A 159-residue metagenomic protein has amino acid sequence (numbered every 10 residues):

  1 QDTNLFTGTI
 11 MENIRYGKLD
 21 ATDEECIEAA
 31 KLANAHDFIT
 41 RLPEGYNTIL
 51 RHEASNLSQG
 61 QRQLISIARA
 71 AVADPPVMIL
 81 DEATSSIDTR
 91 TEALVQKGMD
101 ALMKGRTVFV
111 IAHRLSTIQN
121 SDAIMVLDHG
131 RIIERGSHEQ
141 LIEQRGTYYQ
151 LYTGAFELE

Functional and structural regions predicted by a protein language model:
D2, I10-R15, D20, I27-A35 (+1 more regions): ABC-family ATPase nucleotide-binding domain "signature/switch" substructure
T7: The conserved phosphate-sensing helix
I39: Nucleotide-activated donor-binding/catalytic signature segment of Leloir-type glycosyltransferases, i.e., the conserved
E143-E159: C-terminal boundary and immediately downstream tail of ABC-type ATPase nucleotide-binding domains
